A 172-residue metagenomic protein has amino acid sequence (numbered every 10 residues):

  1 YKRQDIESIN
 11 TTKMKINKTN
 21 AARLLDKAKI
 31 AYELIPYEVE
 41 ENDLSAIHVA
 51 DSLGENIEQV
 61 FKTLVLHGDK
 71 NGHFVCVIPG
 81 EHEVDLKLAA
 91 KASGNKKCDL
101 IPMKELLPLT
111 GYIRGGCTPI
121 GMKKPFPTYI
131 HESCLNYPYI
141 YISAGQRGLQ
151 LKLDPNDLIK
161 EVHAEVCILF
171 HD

Functional and structural regions predicted by a protein language model:
Y1-Q4: Conserved small/polar residues in nucleotide/adenosyl-binding loops
S8-D172: Extended, low-hydrophobicity, polar/charged segments
